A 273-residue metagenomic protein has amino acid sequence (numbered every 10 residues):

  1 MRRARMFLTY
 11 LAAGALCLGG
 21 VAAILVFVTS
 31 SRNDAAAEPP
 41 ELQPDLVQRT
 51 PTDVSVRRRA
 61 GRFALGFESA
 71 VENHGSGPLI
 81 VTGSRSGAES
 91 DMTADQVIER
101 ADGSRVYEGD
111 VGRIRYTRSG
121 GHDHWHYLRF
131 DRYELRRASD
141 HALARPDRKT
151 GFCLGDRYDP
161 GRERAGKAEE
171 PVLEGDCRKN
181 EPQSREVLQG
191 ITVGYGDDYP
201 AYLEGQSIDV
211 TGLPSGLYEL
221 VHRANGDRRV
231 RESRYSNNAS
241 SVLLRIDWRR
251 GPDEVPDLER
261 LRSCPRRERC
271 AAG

Functional and structural regions predicted by a protein language model:
M1-A15: N-terminal export and membrane-targeting signals
A22-E38: C-terminal region of N-terminal signal peptides and the immediate post-cleavage residues of exported proteins
A36-V81, D253-P256: Boundary/junction segments of secreted and surface-exposed precursor proteins
E38, Q43-P44, G77-T82, H141-P146 (+3 more regions): Beta-sandwich strand segments
L65-H124, R137-S139, V230: Short amphipathic, basic-aromatic surface patches that mediate peripheral association with negatively charged
F130-D131, A138-G212, P252-G273: Exoplasmic/lumenal beta-rich domain surfaces
Y133, L213-A224: A short tyrosine-centered beta-strand micro-motif
E232-R266: Short beta-strand elements
